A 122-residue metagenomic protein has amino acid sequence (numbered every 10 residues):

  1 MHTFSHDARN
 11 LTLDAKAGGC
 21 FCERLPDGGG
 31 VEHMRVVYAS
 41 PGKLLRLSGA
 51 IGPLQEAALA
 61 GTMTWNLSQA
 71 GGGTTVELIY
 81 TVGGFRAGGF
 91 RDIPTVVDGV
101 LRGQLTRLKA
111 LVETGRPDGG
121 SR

Functional and structural regions predicted by a protein language model:
M1-H33, G42-L44: Short beta-edge strand/loop motif at the mouth of beta-sheet-based domains
L13, G28-G30, Q55-L59, A70-G72: A generic structural micro-feature
E32-Y38, G61-Q69: Hydrophobic/aromatic beta-strand elements that line small-molecule binding cavities or substrate pockets in beta-rich
H33-R35, E56-A60, R86-R91: A short, polar/proline- and glycine-enriched secondary-structure boundary/capping micro-motif
S40-L45, G72: Short, conserved beta-turn/loop elements at beta-strand boundaries and strand-helix junctions
R46-A60: Short solvent-exposed strand/turn elements
A50-L54, I79-R86: Short, solvent-exposed aromatic-acidic interface loops
T75, V82-R122: A conserved amphipathic terminal alpha-helix motif
